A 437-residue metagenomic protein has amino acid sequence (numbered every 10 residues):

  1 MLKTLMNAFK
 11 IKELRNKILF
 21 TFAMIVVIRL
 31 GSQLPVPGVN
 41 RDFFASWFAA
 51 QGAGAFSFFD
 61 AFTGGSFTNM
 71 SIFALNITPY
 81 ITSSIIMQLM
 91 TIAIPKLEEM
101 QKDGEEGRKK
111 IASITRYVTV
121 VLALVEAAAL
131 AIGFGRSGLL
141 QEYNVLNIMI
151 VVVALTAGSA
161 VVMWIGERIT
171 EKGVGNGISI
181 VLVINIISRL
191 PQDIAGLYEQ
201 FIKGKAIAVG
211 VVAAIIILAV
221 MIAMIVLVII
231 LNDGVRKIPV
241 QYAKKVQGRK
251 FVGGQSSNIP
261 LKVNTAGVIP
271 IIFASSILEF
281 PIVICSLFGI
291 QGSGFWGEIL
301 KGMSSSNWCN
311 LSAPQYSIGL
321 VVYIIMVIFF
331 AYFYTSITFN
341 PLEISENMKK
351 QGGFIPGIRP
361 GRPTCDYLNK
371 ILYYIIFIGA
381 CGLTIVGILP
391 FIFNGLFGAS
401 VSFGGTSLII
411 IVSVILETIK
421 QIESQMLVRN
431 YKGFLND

Functional and structural regions predicted by a protein language model:
M1-Q101, E105-D437: N-terminal cationic and glycine-rich segments that engage phosphates or anionic surfaces
